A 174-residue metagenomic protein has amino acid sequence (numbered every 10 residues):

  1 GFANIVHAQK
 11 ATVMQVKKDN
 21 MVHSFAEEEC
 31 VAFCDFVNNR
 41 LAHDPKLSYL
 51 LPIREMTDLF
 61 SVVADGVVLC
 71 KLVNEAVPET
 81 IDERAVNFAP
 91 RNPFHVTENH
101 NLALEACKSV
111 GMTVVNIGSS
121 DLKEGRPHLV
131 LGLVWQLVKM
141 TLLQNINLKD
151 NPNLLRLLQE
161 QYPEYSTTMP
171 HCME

Functional and structural regions predicted by a protein language model:
G1-E174: Alpha-helical coiled-coil scaffolding segments
